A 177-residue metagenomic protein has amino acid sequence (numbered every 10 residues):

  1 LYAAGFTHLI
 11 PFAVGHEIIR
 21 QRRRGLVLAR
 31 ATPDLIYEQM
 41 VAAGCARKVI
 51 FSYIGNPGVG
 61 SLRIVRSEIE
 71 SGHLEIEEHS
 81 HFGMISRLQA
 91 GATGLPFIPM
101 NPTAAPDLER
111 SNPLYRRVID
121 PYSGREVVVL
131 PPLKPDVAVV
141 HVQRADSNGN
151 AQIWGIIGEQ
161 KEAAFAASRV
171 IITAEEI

Functional and structural regions predicted by a protein language model:
L1-I177: Conserved alpha/beta enzyme-core scaffold
